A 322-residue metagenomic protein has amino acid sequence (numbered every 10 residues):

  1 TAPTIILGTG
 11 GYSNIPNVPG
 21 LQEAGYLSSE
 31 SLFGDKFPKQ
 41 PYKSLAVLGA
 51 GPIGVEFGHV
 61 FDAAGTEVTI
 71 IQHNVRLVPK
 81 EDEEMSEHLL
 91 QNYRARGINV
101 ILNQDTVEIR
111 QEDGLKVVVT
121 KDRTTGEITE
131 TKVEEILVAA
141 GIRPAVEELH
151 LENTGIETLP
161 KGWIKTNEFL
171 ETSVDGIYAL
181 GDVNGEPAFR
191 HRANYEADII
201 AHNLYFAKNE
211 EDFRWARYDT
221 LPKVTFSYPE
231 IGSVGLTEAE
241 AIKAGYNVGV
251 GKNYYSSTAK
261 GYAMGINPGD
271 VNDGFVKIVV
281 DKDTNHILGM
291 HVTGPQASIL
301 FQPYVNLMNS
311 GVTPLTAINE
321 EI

Functional and structural regions predicted by a protein language model:
T1-G25, S29, K43-S44: Glycine/serine-rich phosphate-binding loop and adjoining beta1-alpha1 elements at the start of nucleotide-handling
A2-G10, V47-L48, V68, T131-G141 (+3 more regions): Short hydrophobic core segments
T9, S28-E30, L102-Q104, P160 (+1 more regions): Short loop/edge segments at beta-strand edges and connector loops that shape dinucleotide/nucleotide cofactor-binding
Q22-P41, E130-E210, V305: FAD-site-proximal beta/loop scaffold in flavoenzymes
G34, Y42-A46, P52-E127, P187-N194 (+1 more regions): Rossmann-like dinucleotide-binding cores of NAD(P)H-dependent redox enzymes
E112, E148, G155-E157, M264-D273: Short loop/turn motifs at secondary-structure junctions and domain boundaries
R123, L159, N167-E168, E238 (+1 more regions): Short, acidic, Ser/Thr-enriched surface-loop or helix-capping motifs
F226-I322: Flexible, glycine-rich terminal cap/loop adjacent to redox cofactors in electron-transfer oxidoreductases
